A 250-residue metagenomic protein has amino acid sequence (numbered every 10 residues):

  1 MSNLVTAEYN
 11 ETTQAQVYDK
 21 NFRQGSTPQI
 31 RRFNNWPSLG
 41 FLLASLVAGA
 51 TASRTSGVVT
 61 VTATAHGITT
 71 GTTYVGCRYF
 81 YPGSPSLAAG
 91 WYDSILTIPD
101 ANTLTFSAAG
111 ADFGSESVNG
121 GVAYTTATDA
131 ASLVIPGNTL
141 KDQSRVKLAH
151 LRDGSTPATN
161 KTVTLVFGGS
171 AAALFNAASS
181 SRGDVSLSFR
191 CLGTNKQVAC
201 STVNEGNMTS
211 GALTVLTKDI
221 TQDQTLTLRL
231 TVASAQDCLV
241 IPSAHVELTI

Functional and structural regions predicted by a protein language model:
N3, E8-E11, V17-A44, A123-I250: Surface-exposed molecular-recognition determinants
A15-V17, Q29, S38, G67 (+3 more regions): Generic low-complexity segments that are intrinsically disordered, proline-rich and/or Lys/Arg-biased
S45-T73, R78-T125: Small/polar beta-strand repeat architecture
